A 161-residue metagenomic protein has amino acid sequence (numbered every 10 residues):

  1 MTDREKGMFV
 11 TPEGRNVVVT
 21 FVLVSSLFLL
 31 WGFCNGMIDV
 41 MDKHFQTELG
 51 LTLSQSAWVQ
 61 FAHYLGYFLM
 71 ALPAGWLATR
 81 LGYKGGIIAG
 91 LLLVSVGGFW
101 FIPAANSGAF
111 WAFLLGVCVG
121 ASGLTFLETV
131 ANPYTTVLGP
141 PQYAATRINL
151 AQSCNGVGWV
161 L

Functional and structural regions predicted by a protein language model:
V19-L49, A131-N132: Extracytoplasmic
F28, H63-L65, G156-V157: Short hydrophobic/small-residue motifs within alpha-helical transmembrane segments of multi-pass transporter-like
G32, G36, A121-T129, V160: Small-residue-rich segments within alpha-helical transmembrane domains of MFS-like 12-TM solute carriers
W58-W76: Central cavity-lining transmembrane alpha-helices of secondary-active solute carriers, predominantly the Major
L92-S107: C-terminal ends and interior cores of transmembrane alpha-helices in multi-pass membrane transporters/permeases
F126-P140: Intracellular juxtamembrane helix-capping segments at the cytosolic ends of symmetry-related transmembrane helices
Y143-L161: Glycine-rich segments within core transmembrane alpha-helices of 12-TM secondary carriers
